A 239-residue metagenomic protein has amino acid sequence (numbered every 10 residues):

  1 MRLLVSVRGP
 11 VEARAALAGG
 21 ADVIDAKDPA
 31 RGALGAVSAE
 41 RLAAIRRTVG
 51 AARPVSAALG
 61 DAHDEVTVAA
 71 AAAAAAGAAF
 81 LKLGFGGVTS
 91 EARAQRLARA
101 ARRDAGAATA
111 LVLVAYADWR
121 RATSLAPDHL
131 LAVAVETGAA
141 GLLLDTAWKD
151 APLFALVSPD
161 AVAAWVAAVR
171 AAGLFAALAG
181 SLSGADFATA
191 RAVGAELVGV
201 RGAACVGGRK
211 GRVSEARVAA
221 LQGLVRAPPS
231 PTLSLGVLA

Functional and structural regions predicted by a protein language model:
R2-D22: N-terminal basic/disordered segments at the start of proteins
A13, L42, V68-A71, L131 (+3 more regions): Generic hydrophobic/aromatic pocket-lining and core-packing "Φ" positions
A16, L142, A190: Conserved, mostly hydrophobic/aromatic
V23-L34, A76-S90, G141-D150, V193-R217: Glycine-rich phosphate-binding active-site loops on the catalytic face of alpha/beta enzymes
G32-V49: Glycine-rich, positively charged N-terminal anion/phosphate-binding segment
V37-L42, Q95-A100, S124-L131, A155-A164 (+1 more regions): Charged helix-capping and loop-helix junction motifs
E40-I45, E91-R102, A203-A239: C-terminal helical cap(s) of enzyme catalytic domains, especially alpha/beta-barrels
A51-F154, A168-A172: Conserved anion-binding
